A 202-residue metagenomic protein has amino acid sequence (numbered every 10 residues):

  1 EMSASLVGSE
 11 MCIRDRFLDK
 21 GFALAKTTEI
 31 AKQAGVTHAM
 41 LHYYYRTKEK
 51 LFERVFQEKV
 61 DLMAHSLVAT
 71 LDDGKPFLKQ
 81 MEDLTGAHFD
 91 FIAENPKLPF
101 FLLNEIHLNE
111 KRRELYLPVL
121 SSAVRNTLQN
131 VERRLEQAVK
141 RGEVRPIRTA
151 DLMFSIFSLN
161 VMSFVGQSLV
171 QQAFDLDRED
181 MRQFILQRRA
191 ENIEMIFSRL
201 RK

Functional and structural regions predicted by a protein language model:
E1-G8: Single conserved hydrophobic/aromatic residue that forms the stacking wall/gate of nucleotide- or nucleobase-binding
S3, R16-K50, R54-V55: Helix-turn-helix
M11-C12: Active-site loops and adjacent core secondary-structure elements that bind or stabilize anionic groups
D19-A23, G74, N95, R141: Short coil/turn segments at alpha/beta junctions that flank glycine-rich nucleotide-binding fingerprints
T47-F52, L62, L115, V119: Short amphipathic alpha-helical segment with a characteristic S/N-K-E followed by hydrophobic residues
V55-D83, S121: Amphipathic alpha-helical linker/stalk segments
D83, D90-N130, D151, R178-Q183: Short secondary-structure transition hinges
A87-D90, E94, R125-R141, R145 (+1 more regions): C-terminal peripheral helix-coil segments that are non-catalytic and often amphipathic
